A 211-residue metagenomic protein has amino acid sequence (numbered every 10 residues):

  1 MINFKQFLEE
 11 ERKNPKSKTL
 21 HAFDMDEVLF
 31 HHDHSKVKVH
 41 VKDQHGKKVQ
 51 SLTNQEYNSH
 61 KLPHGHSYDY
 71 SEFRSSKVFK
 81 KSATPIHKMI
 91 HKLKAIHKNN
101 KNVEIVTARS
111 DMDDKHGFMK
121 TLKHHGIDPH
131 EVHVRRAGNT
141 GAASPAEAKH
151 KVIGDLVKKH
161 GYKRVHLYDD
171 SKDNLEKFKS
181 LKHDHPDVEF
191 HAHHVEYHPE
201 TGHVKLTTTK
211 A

Functional and structural regions predicted by a protein language model:
I2-E11, T207: Proteolytic processing junctions in secreted/extracellular precursors, especially proprotein convertase/trypsin-like
P15-A143: Alpha-helical substrate-recognition element adjacent to the catalytic core
T19, K101, E131-V132, K163-V165 (+1 more regions): Residue-level recognition of the N-termini of beta-strands and the immediately preceding loop/turn
T19, K149-K172, F178: Conserved Lys-Pro-Asp/Glu-containing loop-to-beta segment of HAD-superfamily phosphomonoesterases, centered on
K88, D113, G117-K120, A148 (+3 more regions): Extracytoplasmic/secreted proteins, especially bacterial periplasmic and envelope-associated proteins
K98, M119-D128, D155-K159, K179-V188: Short, surface-exposed basic-aromatic patches at helix termini and helix-loop junctions that form
A142-V157, V204-A211: Short, surface-exposed amphipathic charged segments that create phosphate/polyanion-binding patches used for binding
R164-H166, K172-A211: Asp-based, Mg2+/Mn2+-dependent phosphohydrolase catalytic module
